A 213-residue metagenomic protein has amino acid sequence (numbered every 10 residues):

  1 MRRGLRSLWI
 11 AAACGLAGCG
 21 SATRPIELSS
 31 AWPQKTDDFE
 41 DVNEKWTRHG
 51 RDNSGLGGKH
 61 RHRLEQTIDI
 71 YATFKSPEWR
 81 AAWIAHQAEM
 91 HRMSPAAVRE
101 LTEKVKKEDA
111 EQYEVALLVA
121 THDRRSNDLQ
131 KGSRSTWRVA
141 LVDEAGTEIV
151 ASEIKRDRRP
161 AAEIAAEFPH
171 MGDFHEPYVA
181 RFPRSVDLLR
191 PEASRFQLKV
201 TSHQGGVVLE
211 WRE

Functional and structural regions predicted by a protein language model:
M1-W9: Bacterial N-terminal signal peptides that target proteins for export
G15-G18: C-terminal motif of bacterial Sec signal peptides marking the signal peptidase cleavage site
G20-E213: Conserved functional micro-motifs across diverse proteins
